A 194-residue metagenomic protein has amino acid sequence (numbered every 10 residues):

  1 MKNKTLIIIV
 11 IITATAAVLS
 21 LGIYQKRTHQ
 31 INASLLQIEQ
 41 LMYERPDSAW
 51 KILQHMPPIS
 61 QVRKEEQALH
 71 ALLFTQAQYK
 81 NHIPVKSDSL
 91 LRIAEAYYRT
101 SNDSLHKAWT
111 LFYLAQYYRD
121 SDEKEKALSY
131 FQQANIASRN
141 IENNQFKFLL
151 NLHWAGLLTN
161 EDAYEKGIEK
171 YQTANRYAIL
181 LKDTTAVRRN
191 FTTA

Functional and structural regions predicted by a protein language model:
M1-A194: A "functional boundary" signal
